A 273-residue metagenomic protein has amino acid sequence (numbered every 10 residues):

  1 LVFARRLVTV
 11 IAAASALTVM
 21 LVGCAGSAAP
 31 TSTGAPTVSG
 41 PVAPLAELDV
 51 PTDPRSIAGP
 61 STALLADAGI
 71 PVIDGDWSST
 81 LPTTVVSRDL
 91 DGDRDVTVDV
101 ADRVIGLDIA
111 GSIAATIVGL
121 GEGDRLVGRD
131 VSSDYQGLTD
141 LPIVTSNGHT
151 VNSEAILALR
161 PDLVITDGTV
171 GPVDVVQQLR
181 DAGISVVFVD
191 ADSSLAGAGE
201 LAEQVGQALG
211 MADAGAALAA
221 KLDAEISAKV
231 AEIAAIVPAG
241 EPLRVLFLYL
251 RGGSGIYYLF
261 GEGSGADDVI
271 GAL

Functional and structural regions predicted by a protein language model:
V2-A13, V22-A110, A214-V245: Bacterial Sec-exported substrate-binding components of ABC uptake systems
P71-V86, D102-L159, L163-T169: A short, structured surface patch at a secondary-structure boundary
W77-S79, T97-D99, L157-A158, L179-D181 (+3 more regions): Extracellular/periplasmic catalytic domains that process cell-envelope and extracellular macromolecules
G106-A110, G119, H149, G168 (+5 more regions): Solvent-exposed, acidic/flexible segments
G121-E122, D140, D181-G183, L273: Short, structured coil segments at secondary-structure junctions
V173-S254: Extracytoplasmic substrate-binding proteins
Y258-L273: Alpha-helical, coiled-coil/dimerization segments enriched in small aliphatic residues
